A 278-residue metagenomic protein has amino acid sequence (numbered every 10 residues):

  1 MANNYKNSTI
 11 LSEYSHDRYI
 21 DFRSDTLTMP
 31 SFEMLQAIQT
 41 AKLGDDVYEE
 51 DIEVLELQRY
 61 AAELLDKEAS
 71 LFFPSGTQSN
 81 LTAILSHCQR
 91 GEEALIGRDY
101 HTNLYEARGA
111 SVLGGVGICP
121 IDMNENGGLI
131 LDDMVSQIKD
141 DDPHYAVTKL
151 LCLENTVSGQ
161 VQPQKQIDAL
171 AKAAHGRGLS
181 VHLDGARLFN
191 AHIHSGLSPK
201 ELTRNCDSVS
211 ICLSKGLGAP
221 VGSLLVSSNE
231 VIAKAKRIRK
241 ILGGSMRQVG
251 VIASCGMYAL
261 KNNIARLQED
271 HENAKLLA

Functional and structural regions predicted by a protein language model:
A2-A278: Conserved PLP-enzyme active-site core in the AAT-like
